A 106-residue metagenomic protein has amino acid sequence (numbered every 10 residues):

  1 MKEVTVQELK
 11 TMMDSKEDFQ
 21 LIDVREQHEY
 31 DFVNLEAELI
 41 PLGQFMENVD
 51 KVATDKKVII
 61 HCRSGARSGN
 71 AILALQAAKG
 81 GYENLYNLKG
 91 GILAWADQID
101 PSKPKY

Functional and structural regions predicted by a protein language model:
M1-Q20, V24-K57, R67-Y106: Rhodanese-like catalytic fold shared by cysteine-dependent sulfurtransferases and DSP/PTP-type phosphatases
H61: Short, surface-exposed ligand- or partner-binding patches at beta-edge/loop junctions that are enriched in aromatics
S64: Local cysteine-cluster metal-coordination motifs and their immediate loop/turn environment, predominantly Fe-S cluster
